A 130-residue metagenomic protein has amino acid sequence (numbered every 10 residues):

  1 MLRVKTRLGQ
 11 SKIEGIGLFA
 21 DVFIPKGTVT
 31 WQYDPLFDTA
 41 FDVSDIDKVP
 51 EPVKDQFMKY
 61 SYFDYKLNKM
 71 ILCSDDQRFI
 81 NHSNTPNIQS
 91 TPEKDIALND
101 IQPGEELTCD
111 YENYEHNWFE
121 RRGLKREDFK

Functional and structural regions predicted by a protein language model:
M1-K130: Conserved catalytic SET/PR domain of SAM-dependent protein methyltransferases, capturing the structural core that binds
